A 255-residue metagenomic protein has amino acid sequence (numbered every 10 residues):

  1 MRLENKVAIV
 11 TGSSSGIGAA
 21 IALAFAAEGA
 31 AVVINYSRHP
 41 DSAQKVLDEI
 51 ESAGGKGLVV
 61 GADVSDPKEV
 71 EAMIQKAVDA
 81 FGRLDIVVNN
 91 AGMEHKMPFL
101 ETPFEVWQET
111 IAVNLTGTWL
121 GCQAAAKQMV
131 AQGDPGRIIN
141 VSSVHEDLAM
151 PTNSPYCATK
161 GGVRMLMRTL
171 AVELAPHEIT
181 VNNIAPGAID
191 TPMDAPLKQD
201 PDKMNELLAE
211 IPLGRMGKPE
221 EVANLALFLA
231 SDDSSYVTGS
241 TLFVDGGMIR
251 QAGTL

Functional and structural regions predicted by a protein language model:
V7, S14-S15: Conserved glycine-rich cofactor-binding loop
M97-L100, L148-S154, P176, G214 (+1 more regions): Active-site loop immediately N-terminal to the catalytic Tyr-X3-Lys motif of short-chain dehydrogenase/reductase
P98-F99, V106-I111, L207: Substrate-binding pocket helix/loop in short-chain dehydrogenase/reductase
C122, T159, M167: Active-site helix of classical SDR
K127, A131, V172-P176, S235: Alpha-helical segment proximal to the catalytic Tyr-Lys
S143: Residue(s) in the substrate-gating loop at a strand-loop-helix junction that position the organic substrate next
L148, L227, T238-L255: Short C-terminal tail/terminal secondary-structure segment of NAD(P)H-dependent dehydrogenase/reductase domains
